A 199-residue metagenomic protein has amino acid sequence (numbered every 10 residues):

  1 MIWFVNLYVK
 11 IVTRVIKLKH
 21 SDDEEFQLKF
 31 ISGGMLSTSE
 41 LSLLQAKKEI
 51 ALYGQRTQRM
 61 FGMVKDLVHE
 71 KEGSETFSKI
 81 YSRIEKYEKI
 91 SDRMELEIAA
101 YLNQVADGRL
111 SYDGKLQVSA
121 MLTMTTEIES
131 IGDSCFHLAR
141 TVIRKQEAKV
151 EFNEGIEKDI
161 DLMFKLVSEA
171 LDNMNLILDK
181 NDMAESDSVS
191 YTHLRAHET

Functional and structural regions predicted by a protein language model:
M1-R195: Cytosolic, long alpha-helical scaffolding segments
